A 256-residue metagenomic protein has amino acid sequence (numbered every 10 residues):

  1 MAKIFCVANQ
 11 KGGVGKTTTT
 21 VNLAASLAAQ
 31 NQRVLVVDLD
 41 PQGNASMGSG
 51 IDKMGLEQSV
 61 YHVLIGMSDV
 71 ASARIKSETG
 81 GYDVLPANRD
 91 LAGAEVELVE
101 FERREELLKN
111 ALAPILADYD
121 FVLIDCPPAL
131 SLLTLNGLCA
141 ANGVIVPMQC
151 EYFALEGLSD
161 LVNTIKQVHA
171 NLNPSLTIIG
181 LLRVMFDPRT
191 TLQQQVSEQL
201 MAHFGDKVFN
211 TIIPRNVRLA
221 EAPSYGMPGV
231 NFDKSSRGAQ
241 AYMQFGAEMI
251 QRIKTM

Functional and structural regions predicted by a protein language model:
M1-M256: P-loop NTP-binding core
